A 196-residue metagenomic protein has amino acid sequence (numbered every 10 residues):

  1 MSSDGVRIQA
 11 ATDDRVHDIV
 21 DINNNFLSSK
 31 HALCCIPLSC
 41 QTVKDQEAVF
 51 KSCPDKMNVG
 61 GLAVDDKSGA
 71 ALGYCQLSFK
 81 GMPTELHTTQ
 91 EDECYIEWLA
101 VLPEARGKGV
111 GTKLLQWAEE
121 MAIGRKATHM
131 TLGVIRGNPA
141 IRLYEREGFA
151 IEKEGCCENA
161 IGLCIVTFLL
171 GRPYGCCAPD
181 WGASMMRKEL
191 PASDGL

Functional and structural regions predicted by a protein language model:
M1-D13, C156, P191-L196: Eukaryotic N-terminal low-complexity, Ser/Thr- and Lys/Arg-rich leader segments that predominantly function as
D13, D21-P103, L115-Q116, E189-P191 (+1 more regions): Acetyl-CoA-dependent GNAT
V101, G107-E120, E145-R146: Conserved acetyl-CoA-binding loop-helix of GNAT-fold acetyltransferases
L115, A122-G133: Conserved GNAT acetyl-CoA-binding A-motif
T131-I141, C156-L163, T167: Conserved beta-strand-loop-alpha-helix junction that forms the acyl-donor binding cleft
E145-G155: Conserved acetyl-CoA-binding loop of GNAT-fold acetyltransferases
